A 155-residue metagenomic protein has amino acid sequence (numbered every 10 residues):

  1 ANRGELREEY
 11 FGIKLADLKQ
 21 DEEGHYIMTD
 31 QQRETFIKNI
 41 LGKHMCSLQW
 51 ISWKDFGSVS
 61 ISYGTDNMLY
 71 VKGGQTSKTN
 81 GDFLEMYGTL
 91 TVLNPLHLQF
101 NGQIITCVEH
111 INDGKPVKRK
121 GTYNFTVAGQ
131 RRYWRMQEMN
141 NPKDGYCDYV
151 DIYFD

Functional and structural regions predicted by a protein language model:
R7-S62, K72-Q75, W134-N140, Y146-D148 (+1 more regions): Tryptophan-anchored aromatic micro-motifs
S58-S62, E85-V92, K120-V127, I152: Hydrophobic/aromatic beta-strand elements that line small-molecule binding cavities or substrate pockets in beta-rich
T65-I111: Mature extracytoplasmic domains of secretory-pathway proteins
G81-E85, P116-K120, C147: Short, mixed charged/polar active-site loops that provide acid/base catalysis or chelate metal/phosphate cofactors
F100-G129: An anionic, turn-rich surface loop/hairpin at beta-sheet edges that serves as a generic interaction/coordination patch
I111-V117, N140-C147: Outer-membrane beta-barrel translocator/channel fold
